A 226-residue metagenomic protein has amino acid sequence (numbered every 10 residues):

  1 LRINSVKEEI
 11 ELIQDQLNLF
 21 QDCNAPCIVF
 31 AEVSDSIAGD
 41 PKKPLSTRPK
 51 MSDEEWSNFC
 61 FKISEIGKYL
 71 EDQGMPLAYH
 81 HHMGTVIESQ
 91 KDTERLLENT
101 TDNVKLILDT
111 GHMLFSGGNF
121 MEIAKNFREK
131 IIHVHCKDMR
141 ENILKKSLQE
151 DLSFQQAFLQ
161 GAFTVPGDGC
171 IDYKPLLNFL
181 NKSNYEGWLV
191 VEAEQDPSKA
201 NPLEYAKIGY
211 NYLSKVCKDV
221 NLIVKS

Functional and structural regions predicted by a protein language model:
I3-K105: Active-site acidic/histidine proton-transfer and metal-coordination neighborhood in alpha/beta enzyme cores
E8-L19, S116-K125, Y173-L176: Short, acidic/polar
F20, L77, D109, V134 (+3 more regions): Conserved, mostly hydrophobic/aromatic
A25, I131, Y185-E186: A structural motif
F61-C170, V220-V224: Acidic/histidine-rich catalytic cores of soluble enzymes
D168-K182: A short, acidic, amphipathic alpha-helical segment used as a generic capping/interface helix at domain edges
V190-N201: A short, acidic, flexible beta-alpha connecting loop/helix-capping segment that sits on the rim of active
A200-K225: C-terminal helical cap(s) of enzyme catalytic domains, especially alpha/beta-barrels
